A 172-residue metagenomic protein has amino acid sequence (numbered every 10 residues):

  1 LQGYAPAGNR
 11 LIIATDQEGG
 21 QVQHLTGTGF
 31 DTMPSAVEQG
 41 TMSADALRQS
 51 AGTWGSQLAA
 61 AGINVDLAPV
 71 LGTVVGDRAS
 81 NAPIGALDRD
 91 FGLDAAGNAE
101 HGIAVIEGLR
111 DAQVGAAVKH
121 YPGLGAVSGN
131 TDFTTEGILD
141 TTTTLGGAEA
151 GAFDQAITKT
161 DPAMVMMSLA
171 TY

Functional and structural regions predicted by a protein language model:
L1, G97-Y172: Second-shell residues forming the walls of enzyme active-site clefts
L1-N98, G125-I138, S168-Y172: Enzymes and membrane/adaptor proteins characterized by extended Gly/Ser/Thr/Asp/Glu-rich, aromatic-dotted
